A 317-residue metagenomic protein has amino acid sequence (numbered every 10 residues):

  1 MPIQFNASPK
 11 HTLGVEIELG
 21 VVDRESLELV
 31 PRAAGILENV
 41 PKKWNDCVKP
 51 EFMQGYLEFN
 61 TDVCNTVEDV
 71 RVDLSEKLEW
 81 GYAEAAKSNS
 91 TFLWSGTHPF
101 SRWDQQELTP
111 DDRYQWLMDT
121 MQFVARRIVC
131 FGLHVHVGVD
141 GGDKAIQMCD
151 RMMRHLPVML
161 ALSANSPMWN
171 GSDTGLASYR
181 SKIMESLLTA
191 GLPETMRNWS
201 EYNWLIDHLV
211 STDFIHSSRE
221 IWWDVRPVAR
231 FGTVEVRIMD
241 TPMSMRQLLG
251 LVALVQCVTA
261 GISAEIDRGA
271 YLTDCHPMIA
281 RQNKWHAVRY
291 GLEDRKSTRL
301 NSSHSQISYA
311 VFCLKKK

Functional and structural regions predicted by a protein language model:
M1-S88, L117, F123, M184-R299 (+1 more regions): C-terminal accessory/tail domains of diverse enzymes
N89-Q106, N170-T174: Short, glycine/charge-rich beta-strand/loop segments that flank catalytic centers and engage negatively charged groups
G96, Q106, W116-F123, S166: Mature, function-bearing regions of proteins
D111-G132: Acidic, His- and aromatic-enriched active-site or binding-groove loops in soluble protein domains that engage sugars
R126-M152: Internal, well-ordered domain-core segments that constitute the primary functional module of diverse proteins
G138-M148, S163, P242-M245, L249: Inter-helical turn/loop segments and adjacent helix faces that build the functional surface of alpha-helical bundle
G141, C149-M196: An exposed, glycine/acidic-rich loop-and-rim segment of catalytic or binding clefts
L300-K317: Positively charged, low-complexity/disordered segments
